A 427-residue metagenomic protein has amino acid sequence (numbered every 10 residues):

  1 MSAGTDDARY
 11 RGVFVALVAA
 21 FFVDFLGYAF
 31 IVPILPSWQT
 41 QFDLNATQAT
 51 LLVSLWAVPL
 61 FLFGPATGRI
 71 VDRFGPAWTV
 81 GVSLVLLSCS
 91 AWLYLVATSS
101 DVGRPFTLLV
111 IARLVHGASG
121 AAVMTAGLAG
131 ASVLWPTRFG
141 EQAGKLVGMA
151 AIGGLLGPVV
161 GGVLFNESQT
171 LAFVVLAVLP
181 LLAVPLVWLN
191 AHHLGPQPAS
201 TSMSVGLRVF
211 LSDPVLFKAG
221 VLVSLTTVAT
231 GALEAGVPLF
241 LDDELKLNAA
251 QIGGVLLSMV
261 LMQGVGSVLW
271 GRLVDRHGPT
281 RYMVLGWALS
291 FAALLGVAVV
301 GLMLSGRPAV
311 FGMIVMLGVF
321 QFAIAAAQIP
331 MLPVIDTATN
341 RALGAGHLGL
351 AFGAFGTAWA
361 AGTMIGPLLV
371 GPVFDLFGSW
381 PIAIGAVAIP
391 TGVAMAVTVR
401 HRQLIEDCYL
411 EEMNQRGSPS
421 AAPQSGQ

Functional and structural regions predicted by a protein language model:
S2-R9, A191-A219: Juxtamembrane intracellular "pre-TM" segments in multi-pass secondary transporters
P33-T47, A235-Q251, T337-N340: Short amphipathic helix-loop junctions that connect adjacent transmembrane helices in Major Facilitator Superfamily/SLC
S54-G68, L257-L269: Central cavity-lining transmembrane alpha-helices of secondary-active solute carriers, predominantly the Major
L62-D101, V274: Conserved MFS/SLC helix-loop-helix module at the cytosolic interface between two early adjacent transmembrane helices
V85-V102, L289-G306: C-terminal ends and interior cores of transmembrane alpha-helices in multi-pass membrane transporters/permeases
A112-A150: Cytoplasmic helix-loop-helix junction between adjacent transmembrane helices in 12-TM secondary transporters
A122-W135, A326-L343: Intracellular juxtamembrane helix-capping segments at the cytosolic ends of symmetry-related transmembrane helices
L146-A191: Helix-loop-helix hairpin linking two adjacent transmembrane segments in secondary transporters
